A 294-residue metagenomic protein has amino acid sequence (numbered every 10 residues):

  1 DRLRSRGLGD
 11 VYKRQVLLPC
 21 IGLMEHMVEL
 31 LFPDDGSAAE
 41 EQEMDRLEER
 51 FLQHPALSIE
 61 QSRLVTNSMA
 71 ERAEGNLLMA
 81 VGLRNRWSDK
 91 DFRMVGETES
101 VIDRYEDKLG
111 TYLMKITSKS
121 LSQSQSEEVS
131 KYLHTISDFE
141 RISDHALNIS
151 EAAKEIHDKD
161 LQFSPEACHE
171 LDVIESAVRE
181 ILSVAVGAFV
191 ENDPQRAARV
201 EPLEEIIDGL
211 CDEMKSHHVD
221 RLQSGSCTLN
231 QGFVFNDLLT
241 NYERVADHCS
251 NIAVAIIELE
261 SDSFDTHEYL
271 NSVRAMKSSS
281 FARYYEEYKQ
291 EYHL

Functional and structural regions predicted by a protein language model:
D1-L3, G7-L8: Positively charged, low-complexity/disordered segments
G9-D10, R14-L294: Cytosolic, long alpha-helical scaffolding segments
